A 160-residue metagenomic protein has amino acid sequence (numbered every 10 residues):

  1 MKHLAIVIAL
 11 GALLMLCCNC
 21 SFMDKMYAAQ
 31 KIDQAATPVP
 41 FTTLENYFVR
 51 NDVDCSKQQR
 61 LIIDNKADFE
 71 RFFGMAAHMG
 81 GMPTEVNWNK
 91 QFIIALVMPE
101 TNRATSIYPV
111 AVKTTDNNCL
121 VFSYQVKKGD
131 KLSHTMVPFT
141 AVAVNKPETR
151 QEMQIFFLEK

Functional and structural regions predicted by a protein language model:
M1-A5: Positively charged n-region of N-terminal signal peptides that target proteins for export
I8-C17: Bacterial N-terminal signal peptides
C20-K160: Exposed, flexible binding/inhibitory loops of compact, secreted disulfide-stabilized domains
